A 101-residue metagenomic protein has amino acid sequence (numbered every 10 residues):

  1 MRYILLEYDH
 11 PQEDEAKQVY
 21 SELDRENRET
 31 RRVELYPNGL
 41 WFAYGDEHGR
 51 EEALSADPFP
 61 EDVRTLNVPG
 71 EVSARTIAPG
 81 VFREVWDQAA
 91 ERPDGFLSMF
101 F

Functional and structural regions predicted by a protein language model:
M1-A16: Short, extreme N-terminal segment that most often corresponds to the first beta-strand
L6, S21-D24: N-terminal phosphate-binding or glycine-rich loops at protein starts, especially the Walker A/P-loop of NTPases
Y8-P11, E26, N38, G80: Generic structural motif
H10, R31, G49, E71-I77: Alpha-helical interaction segments
D14-V19, R28-T30: Short, surface-exposed coil-to-beta transition loops
D24-V68: Acidic, aromatic-enriched beta-alpha/helix-loop junctions
P60-F101: Short, compact, well-ordered microdomains
